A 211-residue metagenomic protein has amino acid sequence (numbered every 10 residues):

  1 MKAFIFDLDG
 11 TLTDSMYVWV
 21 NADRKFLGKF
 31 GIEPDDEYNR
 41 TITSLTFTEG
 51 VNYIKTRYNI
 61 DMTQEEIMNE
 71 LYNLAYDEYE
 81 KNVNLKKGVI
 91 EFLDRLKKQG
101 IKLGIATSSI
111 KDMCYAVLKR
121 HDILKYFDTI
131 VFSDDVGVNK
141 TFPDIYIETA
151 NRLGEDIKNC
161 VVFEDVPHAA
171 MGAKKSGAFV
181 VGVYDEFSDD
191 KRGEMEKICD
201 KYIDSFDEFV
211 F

Functional and structural regions predicted by a protein language model:
M1-K2, D94-K97, I110-K111, Y115-F211: Asp-based, Mg2+/Mn2+-dependent phosphohydrolase catalytic module
M1-R40, K175: Active-site neighborhood of HAD-like aspartate-dependent phosphohydrolases
L12, L85, L103-A106, V138 (+1 more regions): Conserved SAM-binding loop
V20, R24, F47-N52, Q64 (+4 more regions): An amphipathic alpha-helix signature
F26-L27, T46-I60, V117, T149-A150: Helix-loop "lid/cap" segments that line or gate small-molecule binding pockets
I32, I101, A178: Short phosphate-binding/catalytic loops that engage adenosine nucleotides
E33, I54-E91: Metal-dependent phosphoesterase signature
D77-I105, K111, Y115: Short, acidic loop-to-helix structural element flanking the phosphoryl-transfer center in phosphate-processing enzymes
